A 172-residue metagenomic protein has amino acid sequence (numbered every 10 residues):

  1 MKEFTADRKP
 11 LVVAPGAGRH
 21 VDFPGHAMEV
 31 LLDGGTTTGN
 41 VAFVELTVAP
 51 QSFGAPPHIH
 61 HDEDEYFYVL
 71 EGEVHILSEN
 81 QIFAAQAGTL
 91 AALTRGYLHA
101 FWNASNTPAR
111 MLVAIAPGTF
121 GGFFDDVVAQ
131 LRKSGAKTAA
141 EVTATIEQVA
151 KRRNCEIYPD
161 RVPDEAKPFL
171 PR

Functional and structural regions predicted by a protein language model:
M1-A42, K137-R172: A short, N-terminal "cap"/entry segment at the start of jelly-roll beta-barrel domains of the cupin/DSBH fold
A14, H75, N80-L98: Short acidic-glycine-tyrosine-enriched beta hairpin
G25-L31, V44-H60: Conserved short histidine dyad/triad with adjacent acidic residue
A27, Y66, E73-H75, I82 (+2 more regions): Structural motif
T37-G39, H75, R95-G121: Ligand-binding loop in jelly-roll beta-barrel domains
E45-A49, I59-S78, A114-I115: Short, conserved beta-strand element in jelly-roll/cupin
Q51-S52, G88, G96, N106: Tight coil/turn sites that cap or link beta-strands
T107-Y158: A contiguous, mid-protein "functional segment" used to position or interact with cofactors/ions or partner subunits
